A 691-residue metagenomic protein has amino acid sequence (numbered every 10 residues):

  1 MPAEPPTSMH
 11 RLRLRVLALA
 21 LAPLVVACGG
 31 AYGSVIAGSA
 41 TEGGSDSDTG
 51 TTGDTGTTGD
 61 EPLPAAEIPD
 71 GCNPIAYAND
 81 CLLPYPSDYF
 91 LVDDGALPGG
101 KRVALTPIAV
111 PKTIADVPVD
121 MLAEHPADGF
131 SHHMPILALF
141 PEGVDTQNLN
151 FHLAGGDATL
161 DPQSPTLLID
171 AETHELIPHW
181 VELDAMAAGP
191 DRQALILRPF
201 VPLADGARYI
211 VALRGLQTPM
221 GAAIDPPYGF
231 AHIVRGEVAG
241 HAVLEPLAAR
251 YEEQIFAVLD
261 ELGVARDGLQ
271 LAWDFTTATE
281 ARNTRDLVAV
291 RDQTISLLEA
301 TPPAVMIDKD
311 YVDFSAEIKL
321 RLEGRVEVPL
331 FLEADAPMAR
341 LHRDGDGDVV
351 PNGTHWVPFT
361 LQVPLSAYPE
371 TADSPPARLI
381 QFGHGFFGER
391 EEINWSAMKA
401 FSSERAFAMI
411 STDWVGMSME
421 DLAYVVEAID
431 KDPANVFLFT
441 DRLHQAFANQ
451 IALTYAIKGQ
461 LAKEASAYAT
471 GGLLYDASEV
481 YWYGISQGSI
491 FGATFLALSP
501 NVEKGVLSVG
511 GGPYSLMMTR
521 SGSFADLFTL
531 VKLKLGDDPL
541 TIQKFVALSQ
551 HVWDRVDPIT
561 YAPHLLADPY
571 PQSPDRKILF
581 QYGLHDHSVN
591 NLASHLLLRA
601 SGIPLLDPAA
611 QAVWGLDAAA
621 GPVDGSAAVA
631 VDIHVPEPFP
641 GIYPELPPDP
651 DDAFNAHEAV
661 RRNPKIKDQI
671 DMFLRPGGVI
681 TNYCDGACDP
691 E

Functional and structural regions predicted by a protein language model:
M1-L12: N-terminal secretory signal peptides that target proteins for export/translocation
L17-A27: Bacterial N-terminal signal peptides
A27-E67: Ser/Thr-rich, Pro/Gly/Ala-heavy low-complexity intrinsically disordered linkers and tails of secreted extracellular
P62-D308, F314-P329, E333-A336: Acidic, low-complexity Ser/Thr/Gly/Pro-rich repeat segments typical of extracellular/periplasmic and surface-exposed
A334-V357, T371-L474: Cap/lid segment of the alpha/beta-hydrolase catalytic domain
A456-K458, A462-T519: Primarily recognizes the serine-hydrolase "nucleophile elbow" in alpha/beta-hydrolase and SGNH/GDSL folds
T494-P500, G510, Y514-M517, G522 (+1 more regions): Serine-hydrolase catalytic core
V631-E691: Catalytic active-site module of serine/aspartate enzymes centered on a nucleophile-bearing elbow/loop
